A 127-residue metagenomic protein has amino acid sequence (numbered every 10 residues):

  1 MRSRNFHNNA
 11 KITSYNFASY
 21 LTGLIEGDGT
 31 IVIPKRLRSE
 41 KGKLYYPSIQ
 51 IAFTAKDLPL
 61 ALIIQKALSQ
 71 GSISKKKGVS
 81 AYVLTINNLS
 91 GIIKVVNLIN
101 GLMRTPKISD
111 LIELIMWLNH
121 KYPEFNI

Functional and structural regions predicted by a protein language model:
M1-I127: Internal intein/HINT superfamily modules and their associated LAGLIDADG
